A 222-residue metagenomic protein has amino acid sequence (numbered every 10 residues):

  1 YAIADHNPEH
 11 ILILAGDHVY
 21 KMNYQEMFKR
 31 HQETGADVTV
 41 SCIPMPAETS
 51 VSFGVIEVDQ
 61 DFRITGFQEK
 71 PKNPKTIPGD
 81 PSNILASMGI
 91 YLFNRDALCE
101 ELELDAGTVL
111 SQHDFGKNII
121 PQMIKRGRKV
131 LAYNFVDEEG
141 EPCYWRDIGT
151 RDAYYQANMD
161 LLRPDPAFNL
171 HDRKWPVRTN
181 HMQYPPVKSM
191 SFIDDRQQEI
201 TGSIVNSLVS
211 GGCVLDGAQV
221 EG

Functional and structural regions predicted by a protein language model:
Y1-A2, R30, P44, Q122: A generic secondary-structure signal
I3-P8: Glycine-rich phosphate-binding loop signature in dinucleotide/nucleotide-binding domains
I11: Short aromatic/hydrophobic "clamp" motif used to bind/position activated sugar donors
L14-A15: Active-site acidic Asp-centered loop
K21-R95: Conserved core of the sugar-phosphate nucleotidyltransferase
D80-I84, E101-L104, E139: Flexible glycine/proline-enriched surface loops and loop-helix/loop-strand junctions
R95-D96, L104-G222: Left-handed beta-helix
